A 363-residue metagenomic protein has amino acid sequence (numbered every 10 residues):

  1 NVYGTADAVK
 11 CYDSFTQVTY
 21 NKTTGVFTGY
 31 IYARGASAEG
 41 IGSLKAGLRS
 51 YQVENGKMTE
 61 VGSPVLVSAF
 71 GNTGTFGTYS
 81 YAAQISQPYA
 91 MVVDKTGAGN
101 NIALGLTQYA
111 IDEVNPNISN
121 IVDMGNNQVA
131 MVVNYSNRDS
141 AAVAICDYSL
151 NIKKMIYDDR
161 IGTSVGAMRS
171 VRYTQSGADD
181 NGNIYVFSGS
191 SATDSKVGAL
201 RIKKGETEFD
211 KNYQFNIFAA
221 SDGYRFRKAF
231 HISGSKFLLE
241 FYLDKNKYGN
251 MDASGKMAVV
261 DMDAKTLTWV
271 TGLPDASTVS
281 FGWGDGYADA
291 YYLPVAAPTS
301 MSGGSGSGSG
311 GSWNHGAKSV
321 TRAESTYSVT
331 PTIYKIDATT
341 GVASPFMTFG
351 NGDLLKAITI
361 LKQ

Functional and structural regions predicted by a protein language model:
N1, A36-S50, Q87-D94, R138-I145 (+5 more regions): Structural motif
N1-D94: Post-signal peptide N-terminal segment of secreted/secretory-pathway proteins
V2-D13, T59-S68, G99-E113, I152-G162 (+3 more regions): Beta-propeller fold detector
K10-V26, V65-T78, I111-M124, T163-S176 (+3 more regions): Repeated scaffold domains used in trafficking and secretory/extracellular systems, primarily beta-propellers
G29-G35, A82-I85, M131-Y135, V186-S190 (+3 more regions): Recurrent small/Gly-Pro-centered beta-turn motifs in extracellular repeat architectures
V53-G56, D94-A98, D147-N151, K203-T207 (+2 more regions): Short loop/turn segments that connect beta-strands within beta-propeller blades
A110-K247: Acidic, serine/threonine- and glycine-rich low-complexity intrinsically disordered segments that serve as flexible
K204-V329: Intrinsically disordered, low-complexity segments enriched in Gly and acidic/Ser/Thr residues that form flexible
